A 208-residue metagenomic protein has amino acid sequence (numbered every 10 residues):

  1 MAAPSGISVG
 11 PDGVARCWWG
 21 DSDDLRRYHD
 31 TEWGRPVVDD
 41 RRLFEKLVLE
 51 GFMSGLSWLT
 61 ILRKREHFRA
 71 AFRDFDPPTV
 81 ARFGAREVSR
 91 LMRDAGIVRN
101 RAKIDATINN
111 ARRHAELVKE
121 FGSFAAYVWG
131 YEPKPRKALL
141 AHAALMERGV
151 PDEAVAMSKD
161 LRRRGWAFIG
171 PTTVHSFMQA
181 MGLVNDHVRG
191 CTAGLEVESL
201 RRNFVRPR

Functional and structural regions predicted by a protein language model:
M1-R208: HhH-family (HhH-GPD) DNA N-glycosylase catalytic core used in base-excision repair
